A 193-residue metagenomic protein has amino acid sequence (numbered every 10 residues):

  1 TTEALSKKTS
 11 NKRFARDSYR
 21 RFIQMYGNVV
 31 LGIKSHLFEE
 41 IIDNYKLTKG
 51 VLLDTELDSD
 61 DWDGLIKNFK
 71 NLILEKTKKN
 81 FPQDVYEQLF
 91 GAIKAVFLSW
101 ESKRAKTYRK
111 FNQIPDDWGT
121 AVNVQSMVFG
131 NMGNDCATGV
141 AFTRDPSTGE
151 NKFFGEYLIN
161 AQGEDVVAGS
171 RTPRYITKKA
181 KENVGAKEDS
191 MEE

Functional and structural regions predicted by a protein language model:
T1-E193: Nucleotide/phosphate-binding sheet-loop regions of phosphoryl- and nucleotidyl-transfer enzymes
